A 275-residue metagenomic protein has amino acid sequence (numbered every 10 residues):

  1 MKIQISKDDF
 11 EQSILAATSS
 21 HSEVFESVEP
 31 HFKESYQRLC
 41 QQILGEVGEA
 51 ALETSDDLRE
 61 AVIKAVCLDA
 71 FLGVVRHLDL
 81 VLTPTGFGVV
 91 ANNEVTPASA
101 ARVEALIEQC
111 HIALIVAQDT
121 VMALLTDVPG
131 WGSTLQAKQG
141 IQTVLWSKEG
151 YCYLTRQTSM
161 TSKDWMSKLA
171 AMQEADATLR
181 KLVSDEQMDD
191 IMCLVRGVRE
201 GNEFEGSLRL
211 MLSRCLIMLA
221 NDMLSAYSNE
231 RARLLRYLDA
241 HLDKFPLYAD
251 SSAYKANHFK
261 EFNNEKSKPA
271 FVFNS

Functional and structural regions predicted by a protein language model:
M1-I63, H77-S275: Conserved short "hinge" loops at termini or chain/domain junctions
V66: Catalytic-loop motifs flanking and including active-site residues across diverse enzymes
